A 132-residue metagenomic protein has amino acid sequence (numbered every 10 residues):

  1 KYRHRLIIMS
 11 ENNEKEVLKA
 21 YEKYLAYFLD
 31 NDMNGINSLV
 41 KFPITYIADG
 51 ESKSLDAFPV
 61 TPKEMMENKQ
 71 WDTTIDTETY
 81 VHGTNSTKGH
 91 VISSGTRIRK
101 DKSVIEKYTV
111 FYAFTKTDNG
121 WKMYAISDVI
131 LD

Functional and structural regions predicted by a protein language model:
Y2-N34, S38: Short, low-complexity N-terminal intrinsically disordered segments enriched in polar/charged residues
Y21-Y24, F28, V40, F58 (+2 more regions): Hydrophobic alpha-helical core bundles mediating ligand binding, dimerization, or RNAP-core interactions
Y24, I36-N37, I44, F58 (+2 more regions): Hydrophobic pocket/interface hotspot
P43-S54, M66-Q70: A short gly/proline-enriched turn/hairpin at secondary-structure junctions
I47, T96-K100, T115: A generic structural motif
G50-E51, K102, N119-G120: Detector for glycine-centered tight turns/loop "hinges" at secondary-structure junctions
P59-S103: Surface-exposed, charged secondary-structure patches
K107-D132: Short beta-strand edge/turn micro-motifs at domain boundaries
